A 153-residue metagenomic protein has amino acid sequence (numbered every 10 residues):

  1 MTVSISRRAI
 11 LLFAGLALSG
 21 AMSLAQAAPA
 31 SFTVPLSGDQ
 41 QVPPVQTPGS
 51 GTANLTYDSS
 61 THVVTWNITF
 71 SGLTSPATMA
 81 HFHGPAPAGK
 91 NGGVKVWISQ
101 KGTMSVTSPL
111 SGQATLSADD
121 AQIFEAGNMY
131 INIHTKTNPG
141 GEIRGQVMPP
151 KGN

Functional and structural regions predicted by a protein language model:
T2-I5, G20-A80, G84-N153: Metal-centered catalytic cores of metalloenzymes
R8: Catalytic-site microenvironment of enzymes that process N-acetyl-hexosamine-containing cell-wall polysaccharides
L11-S23: Bacterial N-terminal signal peptides
